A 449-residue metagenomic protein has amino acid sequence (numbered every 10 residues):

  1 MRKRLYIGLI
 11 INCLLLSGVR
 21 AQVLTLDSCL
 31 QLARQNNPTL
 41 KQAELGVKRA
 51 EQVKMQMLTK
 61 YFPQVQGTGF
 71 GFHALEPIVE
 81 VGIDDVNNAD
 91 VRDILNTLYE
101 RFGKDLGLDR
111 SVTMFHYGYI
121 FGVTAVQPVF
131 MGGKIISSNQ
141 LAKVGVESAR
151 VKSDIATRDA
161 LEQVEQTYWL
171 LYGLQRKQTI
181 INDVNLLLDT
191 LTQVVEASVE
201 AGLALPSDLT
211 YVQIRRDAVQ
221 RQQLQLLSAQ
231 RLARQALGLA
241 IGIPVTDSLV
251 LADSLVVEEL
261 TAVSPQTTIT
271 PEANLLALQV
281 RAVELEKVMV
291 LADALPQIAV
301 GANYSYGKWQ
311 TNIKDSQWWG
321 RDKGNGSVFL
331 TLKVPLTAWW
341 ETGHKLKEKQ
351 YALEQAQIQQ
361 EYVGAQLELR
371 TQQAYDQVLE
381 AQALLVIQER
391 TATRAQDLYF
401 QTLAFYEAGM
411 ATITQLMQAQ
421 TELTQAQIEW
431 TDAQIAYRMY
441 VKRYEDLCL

Functional and structural regions predicted by a protein language model:
M1-L30, R34-N37, Y437, C448-L449: Bacterial Sec-dependent N-terminal signal peptides
A21-I78, L203-L205, I241, V245-L285 (+1 more regions): Bacterial Sec-pathway N-terminal export signals of envelope proteins
C29, N36, A43, P128 (+23 more regions): Amphipathic alpha-helical coiled-coil segments and their boundaries
K41-L45, L58-T59, T113, V129-T157 (+5 more regions): Sec/SRP-type N-terminal targeting helices
Q52, S153-I269, Q377, A381 (+1 more regions): Periplasmic alpha-helical coiled-coil/stalk elements that build and connect Gram-negative outer-membrane
T59, R221-I243, T393-L449: Short segments within alpha-helical structural elements
T68-T124, S254-E258, N303-V334: Small/polar, glycine/serine/threonine/aspartate-rich low-complexity segments that form flexible
